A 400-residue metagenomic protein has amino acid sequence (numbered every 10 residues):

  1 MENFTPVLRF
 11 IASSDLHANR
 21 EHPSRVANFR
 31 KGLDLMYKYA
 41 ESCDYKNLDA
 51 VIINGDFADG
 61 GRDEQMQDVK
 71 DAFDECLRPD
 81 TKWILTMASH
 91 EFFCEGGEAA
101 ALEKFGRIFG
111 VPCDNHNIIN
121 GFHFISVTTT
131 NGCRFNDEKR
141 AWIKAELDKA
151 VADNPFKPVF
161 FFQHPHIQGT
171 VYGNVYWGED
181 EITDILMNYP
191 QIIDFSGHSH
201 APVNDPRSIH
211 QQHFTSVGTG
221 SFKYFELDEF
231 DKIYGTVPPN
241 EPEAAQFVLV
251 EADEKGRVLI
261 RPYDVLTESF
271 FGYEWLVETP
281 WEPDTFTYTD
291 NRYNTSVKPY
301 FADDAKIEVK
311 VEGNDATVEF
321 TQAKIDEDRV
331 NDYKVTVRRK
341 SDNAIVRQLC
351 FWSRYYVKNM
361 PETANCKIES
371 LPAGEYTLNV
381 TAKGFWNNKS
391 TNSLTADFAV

Functional and structural regions predicted by a protein language model:
M1-E64: N-terminal active-site segment of His-dependent metallophosphoesterases
A12-S14, D49-D56, K82-S89, F160-H164 (+2 more regions): Active-site neighborhood of phospho(di)ester-bond hydrolases with catalytic His/Asp-centered motifs
E21-A27, A150-S199, V203-I209: Active-site-proximal segments of metal-dependent phosphoesterases and phosphodiesterases across multiple
R62-N154, G178-N188, N204-E241, A245-A252: Extended active-site neighborhood of metal-dependent phosphoesterases/phosphodiesterases
R207-D303: Binuclear metal-dependent phosphoesterase catalytic core
A316-R329: Conserved aromatic anchor
I368-N388: Beta-strand-rich modules
F385-V400: Extracellular fibronectin type III
